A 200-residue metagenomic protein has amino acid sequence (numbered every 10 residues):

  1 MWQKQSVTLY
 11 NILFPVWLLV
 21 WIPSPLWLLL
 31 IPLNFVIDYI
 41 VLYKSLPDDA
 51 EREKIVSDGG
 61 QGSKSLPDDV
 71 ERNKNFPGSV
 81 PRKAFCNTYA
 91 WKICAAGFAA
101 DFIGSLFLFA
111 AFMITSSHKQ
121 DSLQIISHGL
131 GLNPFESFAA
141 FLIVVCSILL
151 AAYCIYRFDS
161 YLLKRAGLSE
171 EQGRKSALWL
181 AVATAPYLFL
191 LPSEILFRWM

Functional and structural regions predicted by a protein language model:
M1-S24, S45-D49, D58, N75-A90: N-terminal juxtamembrane cytosolic/stromal segments of multi-pass membrane proteins
P23-P25, I31-K44: N-terminal signal-anchor/start-transfer transmembrane helix
I37, V41, A100, G104 (+5 more regions): Alpha-helical transmembrane segments of multipass membrane proteins
K92-S116: A generic, lipid-embedded transmembrane alpha helix
I114-P134, R198-M200: Membrane-interfacial helical/loop segments at transmembrane boundaries in membrane proteins
I125-R157: Short alpha-helical packing/oligomerization segments
K164-V182: Interfacial loop-to-transmembrane junctions
F189-M200: Juxtamembrane boundary at the C-terminal end of a transmembrane helix
